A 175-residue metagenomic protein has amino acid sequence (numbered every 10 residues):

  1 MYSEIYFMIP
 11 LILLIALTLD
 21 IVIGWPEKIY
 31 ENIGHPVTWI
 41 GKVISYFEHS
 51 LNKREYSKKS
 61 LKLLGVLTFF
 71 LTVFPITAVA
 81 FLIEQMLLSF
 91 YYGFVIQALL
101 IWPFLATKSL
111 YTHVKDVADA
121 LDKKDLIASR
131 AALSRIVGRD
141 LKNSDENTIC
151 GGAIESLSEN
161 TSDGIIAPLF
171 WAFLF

Functional and structural regions predicted by a protein language model:
M1-F175: Hydrophobic alpha-helical transmembrane segments
